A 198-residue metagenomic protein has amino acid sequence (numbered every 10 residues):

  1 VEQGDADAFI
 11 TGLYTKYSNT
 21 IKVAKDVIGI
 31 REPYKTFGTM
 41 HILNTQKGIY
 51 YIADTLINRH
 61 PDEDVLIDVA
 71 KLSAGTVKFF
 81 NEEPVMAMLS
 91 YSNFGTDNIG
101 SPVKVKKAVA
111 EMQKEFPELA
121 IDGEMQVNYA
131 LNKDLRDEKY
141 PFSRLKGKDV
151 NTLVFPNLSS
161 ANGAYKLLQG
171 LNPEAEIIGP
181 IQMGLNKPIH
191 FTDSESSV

Functional and structural regions predicted by a protein language model:
V1-G147, N151-V198: Anion-binding alpha/beta catalytic cores of soluble intermediary-metabolism enzymes, centered on
